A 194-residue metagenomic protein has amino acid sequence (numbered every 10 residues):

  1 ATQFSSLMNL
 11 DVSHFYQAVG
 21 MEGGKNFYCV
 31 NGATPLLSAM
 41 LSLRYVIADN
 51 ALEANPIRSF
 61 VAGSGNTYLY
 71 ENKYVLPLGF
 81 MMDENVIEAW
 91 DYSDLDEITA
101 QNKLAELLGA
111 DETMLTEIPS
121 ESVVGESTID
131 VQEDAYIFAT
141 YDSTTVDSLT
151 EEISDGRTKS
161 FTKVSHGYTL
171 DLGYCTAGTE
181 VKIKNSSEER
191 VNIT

Functional and structural regions predicted by a protein language model:
A1-T194: Soluble catalytic regions of membrane-associated enzymes that act on cell-envelope and secretory-pathway components
